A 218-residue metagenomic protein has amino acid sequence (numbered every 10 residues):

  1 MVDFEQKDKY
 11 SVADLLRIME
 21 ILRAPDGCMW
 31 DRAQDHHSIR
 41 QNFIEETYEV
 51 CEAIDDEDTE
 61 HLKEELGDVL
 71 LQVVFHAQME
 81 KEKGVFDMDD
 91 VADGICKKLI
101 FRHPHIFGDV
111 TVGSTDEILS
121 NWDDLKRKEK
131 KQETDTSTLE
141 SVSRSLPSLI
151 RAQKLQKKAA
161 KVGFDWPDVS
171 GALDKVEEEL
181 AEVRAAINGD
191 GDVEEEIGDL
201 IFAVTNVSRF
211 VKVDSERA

Functional and structural regions predicted by a protein language model:
M1-E65, L71-I197, I201-A218: Flexible "arm" and connector segments at domain edges
